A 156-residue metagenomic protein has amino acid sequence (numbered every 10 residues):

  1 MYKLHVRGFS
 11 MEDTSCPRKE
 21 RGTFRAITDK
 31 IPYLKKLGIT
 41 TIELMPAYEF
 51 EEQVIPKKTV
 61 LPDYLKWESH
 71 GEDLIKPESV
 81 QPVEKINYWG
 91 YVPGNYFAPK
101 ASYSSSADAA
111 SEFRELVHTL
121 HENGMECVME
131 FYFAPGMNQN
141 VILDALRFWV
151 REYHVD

Functional and structural regions predicted by a protein language model:
M1-M11: Glycine-rich phosphate/pyrophosphate-binding loop and adjacent beta-alpha nucleotide/cofactor-binding cores
Y2, I42-L44, C127-M129: Hydrophobic faces of well-ordered beta-strands that scaffold small-molecule active sites in alpha/beta enzyme cores
L4, L34, L44, Y96 (+1 more regions): Conserved, mostly hydrophobic/aromatic
F9, A47-E49, A101: Flexible loop residues that form catalytic and substrate-binding hotspots at small-molecule/glycan-binding clefts
C16-T23, V54-E122, P135-V155: Aromatic- and acidic-residue-enriched carbohydrate-binding clefts of CAZyme catalytic domains
D29-Y48, V83-E84: Catalytic domains of carbohydrate-active enzymes, especially glycoside hydrolases
T40, E126, H154: Residue-level detector of anion-binding/catalytic polar loops
M45-E52, F131-G136: Short, solvent-exposed turn/loop segments enriched in Gly/Ser/Thr/Pro and often Arg
